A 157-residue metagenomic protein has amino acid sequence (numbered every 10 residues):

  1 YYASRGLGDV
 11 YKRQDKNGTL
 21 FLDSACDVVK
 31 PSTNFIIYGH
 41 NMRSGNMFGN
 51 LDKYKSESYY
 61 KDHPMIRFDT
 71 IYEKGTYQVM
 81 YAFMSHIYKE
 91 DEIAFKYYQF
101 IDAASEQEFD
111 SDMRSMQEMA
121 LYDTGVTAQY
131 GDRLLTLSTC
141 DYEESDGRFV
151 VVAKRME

Functional and structural regions predicted by a protein language model:
Y1-Y11: Single conserved hydrophobic/aromatic residue that forms the stacking wall/gate of nucleotide- or nucleobase-binding
Y2, V29, Y60, Q129-D132 (+1 more regions): A generic fold-level signal
S4-R5, K74-T76, R148-V150: Short, mixed charged/polar active-site loops that provide acid/base catalysis or chelate metal/phosphate cofactors
Y11, T19-F21, I36-Y38, L134-T136 (+1 more regions): Ordered hydrophobic segments in well-structured contexts
K12-I93: Mid-length scaffold segments of soluble, non-membrane domains
R67-D69, F83, D110-E118, R148-E157: Solvent-exposed soluble domains appended to multi-pass membrane proteins
Y72, F83-M113, Q117: Charged, low-complexity helical/coil segments in non-catalytic cytosolic or luminal regions
E118-E157: Extracellular/periplasmic metallocenter environments
